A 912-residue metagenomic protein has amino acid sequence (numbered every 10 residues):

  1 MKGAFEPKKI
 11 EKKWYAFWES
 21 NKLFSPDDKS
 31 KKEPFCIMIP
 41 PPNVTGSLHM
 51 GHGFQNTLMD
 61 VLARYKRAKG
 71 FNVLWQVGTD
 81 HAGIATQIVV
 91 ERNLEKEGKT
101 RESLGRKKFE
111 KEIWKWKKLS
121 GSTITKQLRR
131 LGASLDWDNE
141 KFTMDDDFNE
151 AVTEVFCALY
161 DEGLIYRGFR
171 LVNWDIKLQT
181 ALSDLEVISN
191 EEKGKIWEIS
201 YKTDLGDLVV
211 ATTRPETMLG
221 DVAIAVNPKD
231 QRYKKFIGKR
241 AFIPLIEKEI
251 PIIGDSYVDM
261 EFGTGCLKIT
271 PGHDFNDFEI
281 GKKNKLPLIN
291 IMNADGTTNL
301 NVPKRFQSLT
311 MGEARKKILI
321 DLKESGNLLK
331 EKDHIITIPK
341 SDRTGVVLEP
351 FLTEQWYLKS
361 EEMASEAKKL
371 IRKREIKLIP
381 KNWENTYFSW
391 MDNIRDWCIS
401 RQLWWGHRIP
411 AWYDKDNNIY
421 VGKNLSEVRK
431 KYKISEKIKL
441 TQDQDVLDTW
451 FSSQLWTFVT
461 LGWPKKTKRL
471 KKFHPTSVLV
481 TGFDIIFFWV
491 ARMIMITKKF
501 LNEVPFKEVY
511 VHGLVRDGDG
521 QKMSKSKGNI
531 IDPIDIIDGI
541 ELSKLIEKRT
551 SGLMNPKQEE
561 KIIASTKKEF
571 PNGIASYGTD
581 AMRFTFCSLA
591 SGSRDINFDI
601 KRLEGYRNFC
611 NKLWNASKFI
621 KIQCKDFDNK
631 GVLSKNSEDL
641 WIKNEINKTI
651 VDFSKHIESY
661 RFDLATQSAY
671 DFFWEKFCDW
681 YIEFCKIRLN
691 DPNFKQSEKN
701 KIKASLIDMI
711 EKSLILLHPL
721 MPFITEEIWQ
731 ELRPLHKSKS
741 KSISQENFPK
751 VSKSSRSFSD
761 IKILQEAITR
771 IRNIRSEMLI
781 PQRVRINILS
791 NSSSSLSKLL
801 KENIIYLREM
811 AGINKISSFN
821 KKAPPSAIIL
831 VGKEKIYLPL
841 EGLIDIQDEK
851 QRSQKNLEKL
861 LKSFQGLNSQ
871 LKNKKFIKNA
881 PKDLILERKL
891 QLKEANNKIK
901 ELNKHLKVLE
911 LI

Functional and structural regions predicted by a protein language model:
M1-T45, G51-Q55, A82-E91, E112-T217 (+6 more regions): Active-site neighborhoods of enzyme catalytic cores
G3-Y15, R130, S134-L135, K141 (+10 more regions): NTP-handling and nucleic-acid-processing catalytic cores
K29-V90, T143, V152, A211-T213 (+6 more regions): N-terminal catalytic cores of NTP/NDP-binding nucleotidyl/phosphoryl-transfer enzymes
D80, V172, I176, L182-I188 (+7 more regions): Acidic, turn-prone loop/beta-hairpin segments
L119-T123, L128, S576-A590, N608-K621 (+4 more regions): Core structural elements
S256, N284-G296, Q402-G406, P410-R594: Alpha-helical recognition segments enriched in aromatics with Gly/Pro capping that present substrate-recognition
D342-T344, V515-D519, S524-K635, R733-K739 (+3 more regions): Catalytic adenosine-cofactor/nucleotide-binding cores of aminoacyl-tRNA synthetases and other
E604, E731-I912: C-terminal low-complexity, glycine/proline- and small-hydrophobic-enriched intrinsically disordered tails that act as
